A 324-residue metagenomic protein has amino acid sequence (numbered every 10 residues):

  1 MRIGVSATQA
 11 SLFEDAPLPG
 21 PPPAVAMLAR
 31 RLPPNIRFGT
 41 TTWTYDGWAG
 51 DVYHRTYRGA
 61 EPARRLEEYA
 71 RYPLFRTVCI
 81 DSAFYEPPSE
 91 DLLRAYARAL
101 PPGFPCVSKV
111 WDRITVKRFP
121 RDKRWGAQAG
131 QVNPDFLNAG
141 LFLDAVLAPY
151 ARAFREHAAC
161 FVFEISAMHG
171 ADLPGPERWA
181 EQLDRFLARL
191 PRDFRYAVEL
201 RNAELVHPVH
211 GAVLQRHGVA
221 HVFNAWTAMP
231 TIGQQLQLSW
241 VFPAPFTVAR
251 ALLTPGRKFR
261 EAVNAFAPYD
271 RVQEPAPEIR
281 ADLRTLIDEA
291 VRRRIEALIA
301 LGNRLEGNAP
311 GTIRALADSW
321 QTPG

Functional and structural regions predicted by a protein language model:
M1-G324: Residues lining hydrophobic/aromatic ligand-binding pockets adjacent to catalytic sites
